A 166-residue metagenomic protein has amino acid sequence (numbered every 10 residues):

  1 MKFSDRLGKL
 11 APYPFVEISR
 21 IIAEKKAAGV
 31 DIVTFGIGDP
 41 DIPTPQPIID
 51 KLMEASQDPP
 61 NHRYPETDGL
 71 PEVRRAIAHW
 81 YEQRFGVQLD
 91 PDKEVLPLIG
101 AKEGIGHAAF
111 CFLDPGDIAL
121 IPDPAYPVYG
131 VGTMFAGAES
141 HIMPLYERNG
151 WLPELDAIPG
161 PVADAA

Functional and structural regions predicted by a protein language model:
K2-S4, G8-I99, H107: N-terminal small-domain helix-loop-helix segment of the aminotransferase-like
Q57, N61-A166: Conserved core of the PLP fold type I
